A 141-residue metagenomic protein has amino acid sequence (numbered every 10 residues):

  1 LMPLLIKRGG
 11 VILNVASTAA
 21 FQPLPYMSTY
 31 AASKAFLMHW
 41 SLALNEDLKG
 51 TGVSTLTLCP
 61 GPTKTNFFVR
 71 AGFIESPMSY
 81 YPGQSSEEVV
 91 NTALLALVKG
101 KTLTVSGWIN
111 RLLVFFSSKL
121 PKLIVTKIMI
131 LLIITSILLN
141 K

Functional and structural regions predicted by a protein language model:
L1-G10, N45-E46: Amphipathic alpha-helical dimer-interface segment in Rossmann-like NAD(P)H-dependent oxidoreductases
L4, A20-Q22: Conserved catalytic-site region of short-chain dehydrogenase/reductase
L5, L37, S41, V90: Short-chain dehydrogenase/reductase
S17: Residue(s) in the substrate-gating loop at a strand-loop-helix junction that position the organic substrate next
L24-S28: Active-site loop immediately N-terminal to the catalytic Tyr-X3-Lys motif of short-chain dehydrogenase/reductase
S33: Active-site helix of classical SDR
F36-L48, L58, F67: Hydrophobic alpha-helix immediately C-terminal to the catalytic Tyr-X-X-X-Lys motif of short-chain
G50-N110, L123: SDR active-site lid
